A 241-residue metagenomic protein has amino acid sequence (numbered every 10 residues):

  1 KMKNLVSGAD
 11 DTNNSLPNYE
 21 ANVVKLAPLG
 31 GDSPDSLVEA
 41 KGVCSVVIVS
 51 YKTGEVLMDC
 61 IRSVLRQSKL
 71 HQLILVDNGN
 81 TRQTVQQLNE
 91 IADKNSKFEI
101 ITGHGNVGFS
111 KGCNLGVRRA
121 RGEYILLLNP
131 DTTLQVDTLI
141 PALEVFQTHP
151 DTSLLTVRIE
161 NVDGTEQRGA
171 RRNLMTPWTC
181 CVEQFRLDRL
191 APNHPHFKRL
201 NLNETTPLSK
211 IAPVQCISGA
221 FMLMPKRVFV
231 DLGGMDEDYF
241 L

Functional and structural regions predicted by a protein language model:
V43-S45, Q72: Cell-envelope/extracellular polymer assembly enzymes that use nucleotide-activated donors
R62-H71: Short, acidic, metal-binding catalytic loop of nucleotide-sugar glycosyltransferases
S63, D77-Q87, G105: A conserved acidic beta->alpha catalytic loop
T102-A120, P141: Glycine-rich, basic loop-to-helix element that forms the pyrophosphate-binding segment of sugar-nucleotide handling
I125: Short aromatic/hydrophobic "clamp" motif used to bind/position activated sugar donors
V136-A170: Conserved donor NDP-sugar-binding/catalytic core segment of glycosyltransferases
L174-V214: Short, flexible, basic/aromatic active-site loop/helix in glycosyltransferases
V214-F221, K226, V230-L241: Donor nucleotide-sugar recognition loop
